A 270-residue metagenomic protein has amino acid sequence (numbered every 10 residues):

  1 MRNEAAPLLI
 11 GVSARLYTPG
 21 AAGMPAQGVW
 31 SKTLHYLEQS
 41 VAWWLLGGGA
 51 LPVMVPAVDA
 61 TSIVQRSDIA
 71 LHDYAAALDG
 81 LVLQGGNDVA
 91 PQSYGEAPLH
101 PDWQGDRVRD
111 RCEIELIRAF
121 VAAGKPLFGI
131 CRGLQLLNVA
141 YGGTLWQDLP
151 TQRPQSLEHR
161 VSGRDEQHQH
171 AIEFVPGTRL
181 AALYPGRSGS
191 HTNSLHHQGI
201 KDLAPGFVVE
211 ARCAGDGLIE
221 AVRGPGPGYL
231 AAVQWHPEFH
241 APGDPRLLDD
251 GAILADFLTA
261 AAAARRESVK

Functional and structural regions predicted by a protein language model:
M1-F128, V139, W146, P150-Y184 (+5 more regions): N-terminal beta1-alpha1 cap of cysteine-dependent amidohydrolase-like domains
R132-L134, Y141: Active-site loop->helix "elbow" adjoining a glycine-rich segment at hydrolase catalytic centers
A231-Q234: Active-site-proximal beta-strand elements of phosphoester/diester hydrolases
